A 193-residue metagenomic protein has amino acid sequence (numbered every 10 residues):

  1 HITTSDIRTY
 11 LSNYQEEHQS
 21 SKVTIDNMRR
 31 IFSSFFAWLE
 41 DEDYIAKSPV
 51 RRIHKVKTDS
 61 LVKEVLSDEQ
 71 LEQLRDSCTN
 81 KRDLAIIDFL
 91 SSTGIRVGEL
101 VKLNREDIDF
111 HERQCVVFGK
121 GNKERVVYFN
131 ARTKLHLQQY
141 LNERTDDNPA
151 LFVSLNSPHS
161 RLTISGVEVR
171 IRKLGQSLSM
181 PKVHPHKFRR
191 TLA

Functional and structural regions predicted by a protein language model:
H1-A193: Conserved catalytic core of the tyrosine transesterase superfamily
